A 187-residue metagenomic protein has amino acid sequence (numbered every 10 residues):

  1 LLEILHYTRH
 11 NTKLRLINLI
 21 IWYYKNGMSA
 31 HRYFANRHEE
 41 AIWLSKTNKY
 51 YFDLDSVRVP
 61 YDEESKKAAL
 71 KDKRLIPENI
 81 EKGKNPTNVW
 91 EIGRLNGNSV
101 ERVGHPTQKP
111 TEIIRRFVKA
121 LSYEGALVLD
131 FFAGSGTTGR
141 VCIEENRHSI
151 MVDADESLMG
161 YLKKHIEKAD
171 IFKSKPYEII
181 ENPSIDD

Functional and structural regions predicted by a protein language model:
L1-Y161: Core catalytic lobe of class I
K163-D187: S-adenosyl-L-methionine
